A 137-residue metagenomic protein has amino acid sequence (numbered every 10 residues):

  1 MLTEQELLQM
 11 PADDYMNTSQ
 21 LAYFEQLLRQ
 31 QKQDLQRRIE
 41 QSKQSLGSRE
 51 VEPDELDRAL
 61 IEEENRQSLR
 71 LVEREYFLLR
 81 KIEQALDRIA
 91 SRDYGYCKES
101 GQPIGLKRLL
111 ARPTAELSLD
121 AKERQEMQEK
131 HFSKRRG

Functional and structural regions predicted by a protein language model:
M1-S91, E129-G137: Interaction interfaces in information-processing and related assembly proteins
Y23, E99, P113: Amphipathic alpha-helical recognition patches that constitute DNA-binding helices
L28, G101, K122: Cys/His-coordinated zinc-binding microdomains
Y76, Y94, A115: Residues immediately within or flanking Cys/His clusters that coordinate Zn2+ in small zinc-binding modules
C97-S100, S118: Short cysteine-rich clusters marking metal-coordination/redox-active sites
I104-G105, E126: Short functional micro-motifs and their immediate structural scaffolds
K107-A111: Short Cys/His-rich "knuckle" micro-motifs
A115-K122: Cysteine-rich micro-motifs
